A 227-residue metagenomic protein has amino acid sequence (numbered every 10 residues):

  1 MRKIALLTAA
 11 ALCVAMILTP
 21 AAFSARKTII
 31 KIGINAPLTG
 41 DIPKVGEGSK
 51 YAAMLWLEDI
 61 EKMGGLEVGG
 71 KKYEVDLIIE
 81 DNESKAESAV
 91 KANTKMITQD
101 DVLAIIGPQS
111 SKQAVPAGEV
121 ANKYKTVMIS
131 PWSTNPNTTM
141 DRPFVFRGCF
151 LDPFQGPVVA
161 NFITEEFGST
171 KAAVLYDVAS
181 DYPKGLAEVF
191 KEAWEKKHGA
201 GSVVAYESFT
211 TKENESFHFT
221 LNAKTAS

Functional and structural regions predicted by a protein language model:
M1-K31: Short, low-complexity disordered leader/linker segments with a strong preference for bacterial N-terminal type II
K27-I29, K44-Y51, M63-T139, G148 (+1 more regions): Beta-alpha junction/loop-to-helix N-cap segments that form part of ligand/metal-binding clefts
I29-P37, V75-I79, K171-V174: Short, well-ordered beta-strand elements
L38, V145-T211: An alpha-beta-alpha
E47-E58, E87-T98, L103-A104, V115 (+9 more regions): Solvent-exposed, polar/charged alpha-helical surfaces in well-ordered, non-transmembrane soluble domains, broadly
L57-L66, W194: Conserved hydrophobic residues forming the short capping helix/wall of the S-adenosyl-L-methionine
K212-E213, F219-S227: Short, intrinsically disordered, charge-balanced linker/junction segments flanking boundaries in proteins
